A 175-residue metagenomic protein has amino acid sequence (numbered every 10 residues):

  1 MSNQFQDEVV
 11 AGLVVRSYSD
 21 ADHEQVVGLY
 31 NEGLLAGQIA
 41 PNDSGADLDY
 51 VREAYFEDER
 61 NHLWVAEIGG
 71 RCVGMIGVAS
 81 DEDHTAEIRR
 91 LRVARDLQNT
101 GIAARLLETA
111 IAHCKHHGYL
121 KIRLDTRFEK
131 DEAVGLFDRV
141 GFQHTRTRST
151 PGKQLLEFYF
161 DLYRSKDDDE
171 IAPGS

Functional and structural regions predicted by a protein language model:
Q4, E8, L13, S17-R89 (+6 more regions): Acetyl-CoA-dependent GNAT
G12, L29, L120-R123, R127-S175: C-terminal "cap" of GNAT-fold acetyltransferases
G37, T100, H116-L120: Short coil/turn segments at alpha/beta junctions that flank glycine-rich nucleotide-binding fingerprints
M75, T100, T126: Ser/Thr-centric signal marking residues that sit in or immediately flank functional binding/regulatory motifs
A86-R89, I102, L120, L124: Short alpha-helical segments used as structural interaction elements across diverse proteins
L91, L97, F128: Short donor-sugar binding/catalytic loops of nucleotide-sugar-dependent glycosyltransferases, especially enzymes
V93, N99-A112, G135-R139: Conserved acetyl-CoA-binding loop-helix of GNAT-fold acetyltransferases
